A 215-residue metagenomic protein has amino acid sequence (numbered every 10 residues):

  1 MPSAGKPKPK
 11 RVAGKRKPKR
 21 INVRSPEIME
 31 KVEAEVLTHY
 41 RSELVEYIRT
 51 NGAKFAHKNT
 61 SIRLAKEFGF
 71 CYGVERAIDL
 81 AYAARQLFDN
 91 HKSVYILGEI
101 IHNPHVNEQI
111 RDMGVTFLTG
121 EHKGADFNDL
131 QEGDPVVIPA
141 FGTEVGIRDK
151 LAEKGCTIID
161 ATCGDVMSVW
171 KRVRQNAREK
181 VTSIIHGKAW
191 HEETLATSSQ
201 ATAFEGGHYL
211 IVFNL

Functional and structural regions predicted by a protein language model:
P2-L215: The feature marks the mature, well-folded catalytic cores of soluble enzymes
